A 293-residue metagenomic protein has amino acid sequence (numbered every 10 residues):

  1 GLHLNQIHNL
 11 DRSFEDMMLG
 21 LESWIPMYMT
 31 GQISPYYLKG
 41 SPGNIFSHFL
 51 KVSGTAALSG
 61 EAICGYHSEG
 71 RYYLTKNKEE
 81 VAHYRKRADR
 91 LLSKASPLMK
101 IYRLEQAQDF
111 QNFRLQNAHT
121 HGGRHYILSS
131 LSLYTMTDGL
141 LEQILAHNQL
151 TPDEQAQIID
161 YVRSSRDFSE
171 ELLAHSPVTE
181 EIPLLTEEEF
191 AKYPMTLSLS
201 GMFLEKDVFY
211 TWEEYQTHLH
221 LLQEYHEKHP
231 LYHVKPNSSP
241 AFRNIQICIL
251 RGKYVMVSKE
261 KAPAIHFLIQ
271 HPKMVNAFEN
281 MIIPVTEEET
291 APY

Functional and structural regions predicted by a protein language model:
G1-P292: Hydrophobic protein-protein interaction segments
